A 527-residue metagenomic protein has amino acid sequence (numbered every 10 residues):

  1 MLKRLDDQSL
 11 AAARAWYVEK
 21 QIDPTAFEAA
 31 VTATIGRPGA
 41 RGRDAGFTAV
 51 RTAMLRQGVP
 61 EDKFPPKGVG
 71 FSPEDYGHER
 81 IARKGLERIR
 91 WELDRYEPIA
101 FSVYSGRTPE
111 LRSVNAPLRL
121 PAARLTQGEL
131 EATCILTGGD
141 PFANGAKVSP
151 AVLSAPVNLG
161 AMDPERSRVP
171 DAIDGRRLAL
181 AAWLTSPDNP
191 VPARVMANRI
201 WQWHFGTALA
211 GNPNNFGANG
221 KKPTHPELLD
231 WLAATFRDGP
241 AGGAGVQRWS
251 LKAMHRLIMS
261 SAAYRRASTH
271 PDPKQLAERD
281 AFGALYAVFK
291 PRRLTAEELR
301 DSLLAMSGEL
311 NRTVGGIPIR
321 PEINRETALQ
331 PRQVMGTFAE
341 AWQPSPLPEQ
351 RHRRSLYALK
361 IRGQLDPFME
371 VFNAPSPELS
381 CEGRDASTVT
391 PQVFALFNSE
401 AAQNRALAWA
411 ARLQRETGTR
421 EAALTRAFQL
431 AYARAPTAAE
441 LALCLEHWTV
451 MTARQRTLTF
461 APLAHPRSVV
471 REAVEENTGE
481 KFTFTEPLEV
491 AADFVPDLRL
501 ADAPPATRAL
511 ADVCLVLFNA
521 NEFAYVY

Functional and structural regions predicted by a protein language model:
M1-A30: Non-catalytic, alpha-helical, charged scaffold/linker segments that couple or flank catalytic or architectural cores
A15, A29-H352, M369, P375-S387 (+4 more regions): Primarily short, surface-exposed interaction patches in extracytoplasmic proteins
V513: Globin-like tetrapyrrole-binding proteins
V516-L517, Y525: A cross-kingdom marker for long, charged
